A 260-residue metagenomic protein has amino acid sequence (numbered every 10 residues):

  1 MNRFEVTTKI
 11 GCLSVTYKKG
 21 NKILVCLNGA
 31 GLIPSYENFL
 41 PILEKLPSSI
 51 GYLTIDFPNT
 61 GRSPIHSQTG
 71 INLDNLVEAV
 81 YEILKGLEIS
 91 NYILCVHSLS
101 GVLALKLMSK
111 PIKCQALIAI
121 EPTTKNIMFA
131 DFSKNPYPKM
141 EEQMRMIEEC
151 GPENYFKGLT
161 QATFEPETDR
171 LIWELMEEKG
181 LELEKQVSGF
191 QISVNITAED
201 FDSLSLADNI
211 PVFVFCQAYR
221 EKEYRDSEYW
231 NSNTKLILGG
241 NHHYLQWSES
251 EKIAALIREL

Functional and structural regions predicted by a protein language model:
M1-C12: N-terminal cap/lid segment of alpha/beta-hydrolase-fold proteins
I10-R62: Conserved HGGG/HGGXW glycine-rich cap/lid loop of the alpha/beta-hydrolase fold
T54-I93: Active-site loop/oxyanion-hole signature of alpha/beta-hydrolase fold enzymes
L94-V96, I120: Short beta-strand immediately N-terminal to the catalytic nucleophile in serine-hydrolase-like folds
V96-S100, A104: Gly/Ala-rich beta-loop-alpha elbow adjacent to hydrolase catalytic centers
L117-C150: Flexible "cap/lid" loop of the alpha/beta hydrolase fold
I172-G240: Conserved serine/cysteine hydrolase catalytic core
N241-S250: Catalytic histidine-centered segment of alpha/beta-hydrolase-like enzymes
